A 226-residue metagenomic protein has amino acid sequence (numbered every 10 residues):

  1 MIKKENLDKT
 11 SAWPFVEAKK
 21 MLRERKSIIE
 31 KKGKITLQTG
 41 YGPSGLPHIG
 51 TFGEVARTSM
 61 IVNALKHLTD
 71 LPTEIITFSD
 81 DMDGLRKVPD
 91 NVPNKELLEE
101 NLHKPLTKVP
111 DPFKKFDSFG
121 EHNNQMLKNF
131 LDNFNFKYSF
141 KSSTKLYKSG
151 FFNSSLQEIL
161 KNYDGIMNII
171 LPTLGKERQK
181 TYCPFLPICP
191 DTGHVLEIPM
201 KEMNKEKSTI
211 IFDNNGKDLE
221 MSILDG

Functional and structural regions predicted by a protein language model:
M1-I49, N63-T77, D90-H103, N129 (+4 more regions): Non-catalytic terminal extensions that flank enzyme cores
E5-L7, P43-F52, L106-S118, K148: The substrate-binding groove and active-site-proximal loops of carbohydrate-active enzymes, especially glycoside
P43, S142-S149, L174-R178: Conserved short loop/turn motifs at secondary-structure junctions
G50-I61: Active/ligand-binding-proximal structured segments within catalytic/core domains that scaffold catalytic residues
D70-T73, D111-K114, Q125, L131-S143 (+1 more regions): Short secondary-structure capping/junction motifs at helix and strand boundaries
T77-D80, S139-F151: Acidic carboxylate-rich catalytic motifs and surrounding loops in phosphoryl-/glycosyl-chemistry enzymes
D80-P89: Short, solvent-exposed beta-strand-terminating loops
K95-F134: A glycine-rich helix N-cap at a beta->alpha junction
